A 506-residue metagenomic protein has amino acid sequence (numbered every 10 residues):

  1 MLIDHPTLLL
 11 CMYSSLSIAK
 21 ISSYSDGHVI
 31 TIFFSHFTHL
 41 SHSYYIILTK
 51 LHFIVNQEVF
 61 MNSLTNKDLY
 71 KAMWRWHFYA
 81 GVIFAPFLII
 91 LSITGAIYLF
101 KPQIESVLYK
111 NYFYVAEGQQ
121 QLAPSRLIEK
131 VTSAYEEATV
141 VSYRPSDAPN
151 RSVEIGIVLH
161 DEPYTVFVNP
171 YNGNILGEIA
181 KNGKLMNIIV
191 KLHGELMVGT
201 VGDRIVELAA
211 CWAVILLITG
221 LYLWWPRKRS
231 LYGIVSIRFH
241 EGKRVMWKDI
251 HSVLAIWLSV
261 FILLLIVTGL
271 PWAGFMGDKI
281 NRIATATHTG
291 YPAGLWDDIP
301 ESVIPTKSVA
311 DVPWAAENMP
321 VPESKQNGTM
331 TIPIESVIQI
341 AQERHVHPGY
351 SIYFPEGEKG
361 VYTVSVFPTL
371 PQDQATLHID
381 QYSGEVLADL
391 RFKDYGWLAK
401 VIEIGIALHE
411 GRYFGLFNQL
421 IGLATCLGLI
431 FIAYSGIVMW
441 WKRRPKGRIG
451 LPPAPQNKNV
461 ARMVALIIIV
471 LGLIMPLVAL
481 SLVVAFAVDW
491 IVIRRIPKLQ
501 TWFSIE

Functional and structural regions predicted by a protein language model:
I21-S23: Ser/Thr/Pro/Gly-rich low-complexity, intrinsically disordered segments
D26-H28: Acidic/polar hotspots within intrinsically disordered regions
H36-H42: Intrinsically disordered, low-complexity repeat/linker tracts enriched for polar/charged residues
Y45-L48, H52-E506: Conserved histidines in hydrophobic membrane contexts and catalytic metal-binding motifs
